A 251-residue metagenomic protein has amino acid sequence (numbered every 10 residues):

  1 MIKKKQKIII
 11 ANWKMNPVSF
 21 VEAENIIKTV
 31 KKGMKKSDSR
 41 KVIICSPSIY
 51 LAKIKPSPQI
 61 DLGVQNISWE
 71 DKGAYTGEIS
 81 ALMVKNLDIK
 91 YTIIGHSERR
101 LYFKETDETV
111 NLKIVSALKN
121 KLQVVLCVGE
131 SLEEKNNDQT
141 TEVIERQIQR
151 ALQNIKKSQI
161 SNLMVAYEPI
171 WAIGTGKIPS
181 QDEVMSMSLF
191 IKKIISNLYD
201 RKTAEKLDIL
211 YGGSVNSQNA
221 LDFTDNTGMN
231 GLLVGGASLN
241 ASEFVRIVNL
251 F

Functional and structural regions predicted by a protein language model:
M1-I79, N86, I160, A166: Conserved N-terminal beta1-alpha1 strand-loop-helix module at the mouth
K14, P47, V84, G95-H96 (+3 more regions): Conserved, mostly hydrophobic/aromatic
S46, Y167, I209-V215, L232-S238: Glycine-rich beta-strand-to-loop/alpha-helix junction loops that act as flexible
Q59-V115: Glycine/small-residue-rich loop that forms an oxyanion/phosphate-binding "nest" at active or ligand-binding sites
G63, I93, V125-L126, A166 (+1 more regions): Conserved beta-strand positions in the central sheet of alpha/beta enzyme cores
K113, A117, N226, S238-F251: C-terminal helical cap(s) of enzyme catalytic domains, especially alpha/beta-barrels
K119-T203: Active-site rim beta-loop-alpha module in soluble metabolic enzymes
V215-G228: Catalytic cores of alpha/beta
